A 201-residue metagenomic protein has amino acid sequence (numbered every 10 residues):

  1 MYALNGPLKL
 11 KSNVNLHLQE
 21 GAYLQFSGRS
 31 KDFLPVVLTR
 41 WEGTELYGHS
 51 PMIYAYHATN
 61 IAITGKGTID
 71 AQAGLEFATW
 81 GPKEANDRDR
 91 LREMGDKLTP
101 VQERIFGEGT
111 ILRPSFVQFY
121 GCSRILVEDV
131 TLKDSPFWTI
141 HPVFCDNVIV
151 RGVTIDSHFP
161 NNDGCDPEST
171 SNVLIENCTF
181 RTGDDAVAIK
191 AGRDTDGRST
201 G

Functional and structural regions predicted by a protein language model:
M1-G201: Extracellular/periplasmic carbohydrate-active domains that bind, remodel, or depolymerize complex polysaccharides
